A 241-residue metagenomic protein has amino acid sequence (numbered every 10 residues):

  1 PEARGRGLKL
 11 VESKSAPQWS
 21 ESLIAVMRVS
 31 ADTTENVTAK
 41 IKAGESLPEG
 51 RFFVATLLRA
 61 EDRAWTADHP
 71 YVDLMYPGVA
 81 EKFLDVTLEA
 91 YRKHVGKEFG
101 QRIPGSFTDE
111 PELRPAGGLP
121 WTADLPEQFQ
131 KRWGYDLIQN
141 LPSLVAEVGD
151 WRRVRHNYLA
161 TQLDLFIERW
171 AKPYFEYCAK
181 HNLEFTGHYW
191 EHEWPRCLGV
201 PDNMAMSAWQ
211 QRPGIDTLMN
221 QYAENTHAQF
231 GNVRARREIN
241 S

Functional and structural regions predicted by a protein language model:
P1-H156, L163-L165: Mature extracytoplasmic enzyme cores
V37-I41, D85-H94, W170-P173, P195-P201 (+1 more regions): Short alpha-helical segments and helix-capping/turn motifs at coil-helix boundaries
P70-P77, E81, A160-D164, G199 (+3 more regions): Hydrophobic alpha-helical scaffolding
R102-E110, Q162-L198: Aromatic-lined carbohydrate-recognition surfaces of secreted/lumenal glycan-active proteins
P111-L125, T186-M219: Substrate-binding cleft/loops of secretory-pathway carbohydrate-active enzymes
P173-A179, L183-T186, P201-S241: Catalytic-core region of carbohydrate-active enzymes that cleave or remodel glycosidic bonds
